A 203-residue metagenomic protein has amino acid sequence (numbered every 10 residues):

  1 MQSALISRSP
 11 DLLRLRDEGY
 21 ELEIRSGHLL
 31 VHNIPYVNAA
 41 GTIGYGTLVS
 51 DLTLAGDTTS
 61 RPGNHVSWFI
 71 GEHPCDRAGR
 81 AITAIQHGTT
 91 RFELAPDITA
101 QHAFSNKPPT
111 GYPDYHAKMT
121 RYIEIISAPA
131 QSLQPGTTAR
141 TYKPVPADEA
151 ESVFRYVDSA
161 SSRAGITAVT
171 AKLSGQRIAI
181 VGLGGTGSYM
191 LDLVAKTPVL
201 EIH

Functional and structural regions predicted by a protein language model:
M1-G71: Non-catalytic protein-protein interaction scaffold segments in large eukaryotic complex-forming proteins
M1-Q2, R8-P10, Y45-L48, A81-I82 (+3 more regions): A short linear-motif detector with a strong N-terminal bias
R25, H32, A39-G41, P129-G136 (+3 more regions): Generic marker of "main functional regions" within proteins
N33-Y36, G136, R140-K143, E201: Short, surface-exposed, charged/polar-biased interaction segments
T59-Q176: Glycine/serine-rich phosphate-binding loop and adjoining beta1-alpha1 elements at the start of nucleotide-handling
V169-H203: Glycine-rich adenosine-cofactor-binding loop
